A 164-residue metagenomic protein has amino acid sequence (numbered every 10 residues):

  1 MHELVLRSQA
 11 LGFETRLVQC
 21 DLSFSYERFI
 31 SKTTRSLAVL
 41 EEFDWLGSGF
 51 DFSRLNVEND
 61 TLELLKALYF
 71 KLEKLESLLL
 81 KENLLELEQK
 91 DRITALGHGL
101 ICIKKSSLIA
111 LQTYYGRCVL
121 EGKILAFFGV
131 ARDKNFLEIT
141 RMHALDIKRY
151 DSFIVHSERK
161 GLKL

Functional and structural regions predicted by a protein language model:
M1-I93, I101-L164: Structured alpha-helical
